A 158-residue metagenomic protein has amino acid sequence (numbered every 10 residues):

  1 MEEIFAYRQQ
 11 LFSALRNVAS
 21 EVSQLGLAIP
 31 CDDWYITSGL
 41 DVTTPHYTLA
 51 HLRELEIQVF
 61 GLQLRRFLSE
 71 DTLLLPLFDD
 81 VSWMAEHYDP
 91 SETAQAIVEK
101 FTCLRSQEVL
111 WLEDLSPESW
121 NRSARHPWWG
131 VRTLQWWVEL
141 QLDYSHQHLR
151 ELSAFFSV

Functional and structural regions predicted by a protein language model:
M1, L27-D33, N121: Short alpha-helical hairpin
M1-Q10, Q58-C103, S157-V158: Short, helix-capping/interhelical loops that line the mouth of catalytic, cofactor-, or ligand-binding pockets
I4-Y7, A14-N17, E21, D33 (+1 more regions): Charge-rich, low-complexity N-terminal segments
F5-R16, V42, H46, A50 (+2 more regions): Amphipathic, non-membrane alpha-helical segments in soluble helical-bundle scaffolds
L15-A19, S23-L25, W83-N121, Q141: Acidic/histidine-rich alpha-helical segments that form the ligand environment of transition-metal centers
A19-P30, I57, G61, R65 (+3 more regions): Structural signal for well-ordered, non-membrane alpha-helices
D32-D80, S123-V158: Short, contiguous alpha-helical
